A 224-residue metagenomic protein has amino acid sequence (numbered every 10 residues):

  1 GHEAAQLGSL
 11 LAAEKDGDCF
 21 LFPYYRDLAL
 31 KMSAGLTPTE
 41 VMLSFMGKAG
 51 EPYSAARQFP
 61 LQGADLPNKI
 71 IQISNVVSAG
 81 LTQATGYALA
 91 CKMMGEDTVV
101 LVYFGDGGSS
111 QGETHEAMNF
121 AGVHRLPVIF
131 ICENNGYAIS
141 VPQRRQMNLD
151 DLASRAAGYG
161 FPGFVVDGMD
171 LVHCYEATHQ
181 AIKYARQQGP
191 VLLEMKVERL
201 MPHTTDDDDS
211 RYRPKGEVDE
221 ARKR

Functional and structural regions predicted by a protein language model:
H2-H124, P142-N148, A153, A157-G160: Cofactor-binding active-site loop characterized by glycine-rich and histidine/acidic residues
L28, N135-G136, D170, M195-P202: Glycine-rich beta-alpha junction loops
A34, E113, S140-Q143, E176-A177 (+1 more regions): Short, well-ordered secondary-structure micro-motifs
L89-E96, L149-Q180, E220-R224: Conserved thiamine diphosphate
H124-R144: A short, conserved beta-to-alpha structural element at the edge of catalytic cores that scaffolds binding
I131-C132, F164-D167, C174, L192-K196: Short, conserved beta-strand edge motifs with alternating hydrophobic and charged residues
G136-V141, F161-V166, S210-E220: Short beta-alpha connecting loops at secondary-structure transitions that line or flank enzyme active sites
Y184-R224: Glycine/aspartate-rich loop-and-adjacent alpha/beta segment that forms the canonical ThDP
